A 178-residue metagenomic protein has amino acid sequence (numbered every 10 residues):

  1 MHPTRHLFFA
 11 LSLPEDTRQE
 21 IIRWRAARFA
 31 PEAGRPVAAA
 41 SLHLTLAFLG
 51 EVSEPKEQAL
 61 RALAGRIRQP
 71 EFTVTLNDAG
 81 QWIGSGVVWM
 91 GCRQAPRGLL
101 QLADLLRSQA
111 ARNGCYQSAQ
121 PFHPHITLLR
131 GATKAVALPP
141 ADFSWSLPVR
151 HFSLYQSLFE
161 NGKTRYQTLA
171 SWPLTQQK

Functional and structural regions predicted by a protein language model:
M1-K178: Histidine-dependent nucleotide/RNA phosphoesterase domain, centered on the 2H-phosphoesterase fold with its duplicated
